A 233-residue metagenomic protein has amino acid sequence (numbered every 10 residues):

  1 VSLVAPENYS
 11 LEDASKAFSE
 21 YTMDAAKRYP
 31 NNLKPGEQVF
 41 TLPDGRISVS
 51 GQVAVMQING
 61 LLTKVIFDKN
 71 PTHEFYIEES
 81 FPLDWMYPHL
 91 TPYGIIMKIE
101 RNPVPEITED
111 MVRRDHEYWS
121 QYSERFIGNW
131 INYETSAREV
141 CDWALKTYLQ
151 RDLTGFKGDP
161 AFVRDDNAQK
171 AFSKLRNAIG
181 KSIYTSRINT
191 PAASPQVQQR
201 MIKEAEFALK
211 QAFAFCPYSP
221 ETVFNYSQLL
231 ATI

Functional and structural regions predicted by a protein language model:
V1-I233: ER/secretory pathway lumenal C-terminal domains and tails of membrane proteins involved in glycoprotein biogenesis
